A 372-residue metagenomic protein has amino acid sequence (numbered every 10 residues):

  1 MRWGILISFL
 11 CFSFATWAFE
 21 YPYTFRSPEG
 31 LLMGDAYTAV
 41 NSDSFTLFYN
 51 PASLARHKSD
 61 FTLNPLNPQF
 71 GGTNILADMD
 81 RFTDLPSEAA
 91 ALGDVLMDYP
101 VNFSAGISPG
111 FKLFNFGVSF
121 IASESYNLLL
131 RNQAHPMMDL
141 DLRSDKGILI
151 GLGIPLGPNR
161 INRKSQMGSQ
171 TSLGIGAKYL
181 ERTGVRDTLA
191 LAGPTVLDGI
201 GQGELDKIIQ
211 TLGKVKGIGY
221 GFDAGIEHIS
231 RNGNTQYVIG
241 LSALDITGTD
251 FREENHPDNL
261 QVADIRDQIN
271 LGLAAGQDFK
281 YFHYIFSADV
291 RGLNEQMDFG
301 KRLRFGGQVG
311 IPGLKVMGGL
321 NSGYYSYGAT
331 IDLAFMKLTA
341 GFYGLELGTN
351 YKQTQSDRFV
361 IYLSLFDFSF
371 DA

Functional and structural regions predicted by a protein language model:
M1-G4: Positively charged n-region of N-terminal signal peptides that target proteins for export
S13-A15: N-terminal signal peptide c-region/cleavage motif recognized by signal peptidases
F19-A372: Subset of outer-membrane beta-barrel
